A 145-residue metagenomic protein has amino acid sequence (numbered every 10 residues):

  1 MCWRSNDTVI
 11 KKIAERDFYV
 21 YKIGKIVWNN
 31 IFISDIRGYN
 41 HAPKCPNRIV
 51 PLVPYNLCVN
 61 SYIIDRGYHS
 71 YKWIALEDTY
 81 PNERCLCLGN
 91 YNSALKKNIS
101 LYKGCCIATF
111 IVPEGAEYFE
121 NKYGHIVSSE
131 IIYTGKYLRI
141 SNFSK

Functional and structural regions predicted by a protein language model:
M1-Y68, I74-K145: Conserved NAD+-utilizing ADP-ribose enzyme module
